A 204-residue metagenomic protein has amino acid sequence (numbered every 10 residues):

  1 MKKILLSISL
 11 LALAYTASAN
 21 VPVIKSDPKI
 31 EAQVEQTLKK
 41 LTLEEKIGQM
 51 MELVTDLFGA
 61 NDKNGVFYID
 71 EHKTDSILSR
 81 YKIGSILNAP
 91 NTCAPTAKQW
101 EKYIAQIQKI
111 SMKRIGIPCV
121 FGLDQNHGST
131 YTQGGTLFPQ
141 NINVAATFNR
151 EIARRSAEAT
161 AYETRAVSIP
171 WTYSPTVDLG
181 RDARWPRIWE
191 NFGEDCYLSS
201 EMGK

Functional and structural regions predicted by a protein language model:
M1-V23: Bacterial Sec-dependent N-terminal signal peptides
N20-K204: N-terminal beta-rich core of secreted/periplasmic extracellular enzymes
